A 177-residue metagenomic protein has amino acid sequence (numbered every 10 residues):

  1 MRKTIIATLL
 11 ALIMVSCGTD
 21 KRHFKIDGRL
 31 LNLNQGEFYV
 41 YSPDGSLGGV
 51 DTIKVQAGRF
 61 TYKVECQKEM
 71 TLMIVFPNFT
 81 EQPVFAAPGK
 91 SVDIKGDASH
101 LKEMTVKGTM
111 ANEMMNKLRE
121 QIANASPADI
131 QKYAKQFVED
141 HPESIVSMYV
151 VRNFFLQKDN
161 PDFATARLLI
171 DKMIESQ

Functional and structural regions predicted by a protein language model:
T4-I13: Sec-dependent N-terminal signal peptides
C17-H141: A non-transmembrane, solvent-exposed segment enriched in polar/low-complexity residues
N116, E143-L156: Amphipathic alpha-helical repeat scaffolds of TPR domains
A123, F155-D162: Short coil/turn linking the two alpha-helices of tandem helical-hairpin repeats
D129-A134, F163-I174: Alpha-helical repeat scaffolds
D140-S144, S176-Q177: Short solvent-exposed coil/turn linkers within tandem alpha-helical repeat scaffolds
P142, V146, D162-T165: Structural signature of alpha-solenoid helical repeat junctions
